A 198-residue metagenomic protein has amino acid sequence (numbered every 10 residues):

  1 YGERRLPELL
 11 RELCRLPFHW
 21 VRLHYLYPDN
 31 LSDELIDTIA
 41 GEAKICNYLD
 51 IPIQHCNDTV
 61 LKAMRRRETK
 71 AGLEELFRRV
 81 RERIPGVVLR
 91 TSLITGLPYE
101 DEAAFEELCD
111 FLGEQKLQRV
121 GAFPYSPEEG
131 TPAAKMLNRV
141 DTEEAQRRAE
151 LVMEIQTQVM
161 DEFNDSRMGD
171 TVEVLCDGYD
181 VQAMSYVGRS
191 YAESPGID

Functional and structural regions predicted by a protein language model:
Y1-A103: Conserved SAM/AdoMet-binding glycine-rich loop
Y1-P17, A63-R67, Y125-Q158: Radical SAM enzyme [4Fe-4S]-AdoMet core and its adjacent flexible, acidic and glycine-rich loops/tails across
L23, I51, S92, L112 (+3 more regions): Conserved, mostly hydrophobic/aromatic
D37-G41, L112, N164-S166, G178: Replace "in large, NTP-powered and nucleic-acid-processing enzymes" with "in large, NTP-powered factors and other
I39-G41, L108, L137-V140: Short, hinge-like loop/turn segments at secondary-structure boundaries
E75, R79, E107-E114, E144-Q158: A non-catalytic, amphipathic alpha-helix used as a structural packing/dimerization or gating element in enzyme scaffolds
E100, A104, L112-L117: Contiguous mid-protein beta-loop-alpha structural module that forms a pocket-lining wall or clamp of enzyme active
P124, K135-D198: Terminal RNA-binding accessory module
